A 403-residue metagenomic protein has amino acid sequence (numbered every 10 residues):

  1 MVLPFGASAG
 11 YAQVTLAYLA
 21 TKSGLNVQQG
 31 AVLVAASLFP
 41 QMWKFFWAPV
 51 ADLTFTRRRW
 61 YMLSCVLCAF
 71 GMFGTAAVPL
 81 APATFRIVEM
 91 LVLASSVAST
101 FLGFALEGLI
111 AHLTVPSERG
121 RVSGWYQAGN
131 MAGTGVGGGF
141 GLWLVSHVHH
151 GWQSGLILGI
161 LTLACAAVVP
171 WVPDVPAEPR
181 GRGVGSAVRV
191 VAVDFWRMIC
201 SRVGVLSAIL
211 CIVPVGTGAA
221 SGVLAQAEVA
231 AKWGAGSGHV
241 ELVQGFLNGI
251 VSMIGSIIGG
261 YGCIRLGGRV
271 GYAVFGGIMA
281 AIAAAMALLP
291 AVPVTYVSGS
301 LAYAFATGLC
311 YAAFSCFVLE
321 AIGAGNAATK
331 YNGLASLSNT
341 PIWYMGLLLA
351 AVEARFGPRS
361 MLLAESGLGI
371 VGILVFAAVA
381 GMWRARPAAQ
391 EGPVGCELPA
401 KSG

Functional and structural regions predicted by a protein language model:
M1-Q41, V205-L210, V215-A230: Helix-loop boundary and gating motifs at the non-cytosolic
M42-T56, G255-G268, E353-A354: Helix-to-loop junctions at the C-terminal end of transmembrane segments in multipass secondary transporters
L53-L67, I264-G276: Cytoplasmic membrane-interface "Motif A"-like loop-to-helix N-cap segments of 12-TM Major Facilitator Superfamily
V66-A83, G277-A291: C-terminal ends and interior cores of transmembrane alpha-helices in multi-pass membrane transporters/permeases
G120-G139, A335-G346: Glycine-rich segments within core transmembrane alpha-helices of 12-TM secondary carriers
P176-S207: Juxtamembrane intracellular "pre-TM" segments in multi-pass secondary transporters
R269-F314: C-terminal transmembrane helical hairpin of 12-TM major facilitator-type secondary transporters
G325-R355: A late C-terminal transmembrane helix in Major Facilitator Superfamily
